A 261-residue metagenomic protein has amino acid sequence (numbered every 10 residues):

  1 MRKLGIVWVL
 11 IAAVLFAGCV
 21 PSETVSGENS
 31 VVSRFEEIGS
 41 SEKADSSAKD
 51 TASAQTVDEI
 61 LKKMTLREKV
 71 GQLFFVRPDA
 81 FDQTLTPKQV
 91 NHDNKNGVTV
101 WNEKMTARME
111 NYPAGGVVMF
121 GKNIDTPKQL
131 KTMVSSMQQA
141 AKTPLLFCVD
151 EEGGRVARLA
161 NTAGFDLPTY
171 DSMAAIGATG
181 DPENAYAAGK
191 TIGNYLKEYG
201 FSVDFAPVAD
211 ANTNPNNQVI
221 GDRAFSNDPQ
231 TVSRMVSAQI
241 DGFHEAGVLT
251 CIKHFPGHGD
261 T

Functional and structural regions predicted by a protein language model:
M1-I6, L10: Positively charged n-region of N-terminal signal peptides that target proteins for export
L15-G18: C-terminal motif of bacterial Sec signal peptides marking the signal peptidase cleavage site
S22-K63: N-terminal, intrinsically disordered, polar/charged segments of Gram-positive cell-envelope systems that serve as
K49-Q83: Mature N-terminal segment immediately following signal peptide/propeptide cleavage in secreted/periplasmic
V70-G71, A114, K142-P144, A246-V248: Short coil/turn connectors at secondary-structure junctions
D79-W101, A107-V232, H254, G259-T261: Enzymes and membrane/adaptor proteins characterized by extended Gly/Ser/Thr/Asp/Glu-rich, aromatic-dotted
Y199, H244-L249, K253: Extended, charged catalytic domains and RNA/DNA-binding interfaces, predominantly in divalent-metal-using enzymes
